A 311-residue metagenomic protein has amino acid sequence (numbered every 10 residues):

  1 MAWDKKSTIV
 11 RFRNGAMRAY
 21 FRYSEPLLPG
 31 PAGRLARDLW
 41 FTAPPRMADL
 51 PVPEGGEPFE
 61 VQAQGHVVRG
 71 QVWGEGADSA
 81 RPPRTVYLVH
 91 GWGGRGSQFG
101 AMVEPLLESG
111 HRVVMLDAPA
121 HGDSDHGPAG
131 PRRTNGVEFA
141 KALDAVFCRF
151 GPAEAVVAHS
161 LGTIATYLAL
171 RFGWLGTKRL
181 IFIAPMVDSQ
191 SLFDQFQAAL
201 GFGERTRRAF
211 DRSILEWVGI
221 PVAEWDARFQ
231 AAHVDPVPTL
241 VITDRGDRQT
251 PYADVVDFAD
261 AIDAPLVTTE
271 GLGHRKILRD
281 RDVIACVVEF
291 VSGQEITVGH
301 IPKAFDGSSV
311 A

Functional and structural regions predicted by a protein language model:
A2-V61, Q71: An N-terminal hydrophobic leader/cap segment in hydrolases
G96, V103-H126: Conserved alpha/beta-hydrolase
P131-E154: Alpha/beta-hydrolase active-site loop
G173-W217: Hydrolase active-site cap/lid region
V234-D235, V241-T243, D247: Short beta-strand/loop motif that positions the catalytic acidic residue of the alpha/beta-hydrolase fold
R248-D254: Conserved alpha/beta-hydrolase "acid-adjacent" motif
L272-D282, G299-V310: Catalytic histidine-centered segment of alpha/beta-hydrolase-like enzymes
L278-G293: Post-His helix in hydrolase/transferase enzymes
